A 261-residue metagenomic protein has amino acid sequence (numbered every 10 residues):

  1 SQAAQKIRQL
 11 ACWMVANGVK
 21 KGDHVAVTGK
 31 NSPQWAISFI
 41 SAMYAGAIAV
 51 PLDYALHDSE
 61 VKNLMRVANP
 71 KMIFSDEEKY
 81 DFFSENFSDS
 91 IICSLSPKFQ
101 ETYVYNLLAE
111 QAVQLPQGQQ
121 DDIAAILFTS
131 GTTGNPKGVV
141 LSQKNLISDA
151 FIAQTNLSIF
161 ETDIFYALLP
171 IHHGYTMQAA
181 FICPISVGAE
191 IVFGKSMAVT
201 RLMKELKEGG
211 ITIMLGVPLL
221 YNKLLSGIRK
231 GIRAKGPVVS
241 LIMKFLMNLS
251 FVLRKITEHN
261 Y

Functional and structural regions predicted by a protein language model:
S1-Q2, A124-S148: Conserved AMP-binding A3 loop
S1-S32, A36-I40, H57-K62, Q143: Conserved AMP-binding/adenylate-forming core of the ANL superfamily
K6, G29-K30, A47-N63, E77-K79 (+1 more regions): ATP-dependent adenylate-forming carboxylate-activation enzymes
C12, A16-N17, Y44-Y105, V113-P116: Structural core segment of the AMP-binding/adenylate-forming
H24, K30-V50, Y54-D58, V67-M72 (+3 more regions): A short helix-loop-beta submotif of the ANL/AMP-binding
E78-Q120, I228-Y261: ANL superfamily adenylate-forming
E110-F128, N135, S158-I164: Conserved pre-ATP/AMP-binding loop-to-beta segment of ANL
I147-I164, I171-N260: Conserved AMP-binding/adenylation subdomain of ANL enzymes
